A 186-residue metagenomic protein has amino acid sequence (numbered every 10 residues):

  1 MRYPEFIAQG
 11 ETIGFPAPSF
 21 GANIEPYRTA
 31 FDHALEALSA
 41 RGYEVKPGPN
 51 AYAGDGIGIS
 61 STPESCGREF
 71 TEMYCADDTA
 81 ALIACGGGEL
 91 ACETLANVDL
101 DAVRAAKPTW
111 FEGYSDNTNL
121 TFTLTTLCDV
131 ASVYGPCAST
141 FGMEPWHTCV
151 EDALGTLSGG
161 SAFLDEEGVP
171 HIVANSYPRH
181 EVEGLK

Functional and structural regions predicted by a protein language model:
M1-D78: ATP/NTP phosphate-donor binding region
Q9-G10, D77-A80, A106-T109, C128-V130: Short coil/turn connectors at secondary-structure junctions
F20-N23, G86-A91, S115-N119: Gly/Ser/Thr-rich loops at beta-strand to alpha-helix junctions that form or flank small-molecule/cofactor-binding
Y27-R28, T94-N97, L124-T126: Short amphipathic alpha-helical segments
M73-V98: Long, hydrophobic/aromatic-enriched structural stretches that serve as scaffold segments
V98-T123, A131-A138: Short, acidic/small-residue loops that bind anionic groups at enzyme active sites
A131-K186: Conserved anion/nucleotide-ligand pocket segment
